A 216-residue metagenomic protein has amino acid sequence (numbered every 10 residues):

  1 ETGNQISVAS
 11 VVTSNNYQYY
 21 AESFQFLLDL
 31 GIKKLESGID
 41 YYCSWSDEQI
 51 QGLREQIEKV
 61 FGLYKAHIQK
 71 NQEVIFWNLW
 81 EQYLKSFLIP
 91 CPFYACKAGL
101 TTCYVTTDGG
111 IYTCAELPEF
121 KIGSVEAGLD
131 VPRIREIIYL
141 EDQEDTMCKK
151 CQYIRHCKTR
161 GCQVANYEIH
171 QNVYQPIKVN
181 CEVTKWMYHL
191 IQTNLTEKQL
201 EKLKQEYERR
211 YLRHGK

Functional and structural regions predicted by a protein language model:
E1-T2, Q25, T159-V164: Proteins with a high burden of low-complexity, intrinsically disordered sequence enriched in S/T/G/P/A and R, requiring
T2-I111, E116-K121: Radical SAM enzyme [4Fe-4S]-AdoMet core and its adjacent flexible, acidic and glycine-rich loops/tails across
E116-K216: Flexible mid-to-C-terminal extensions adjoining Fe-S/redox cofactors in radical SAM and related proteins
